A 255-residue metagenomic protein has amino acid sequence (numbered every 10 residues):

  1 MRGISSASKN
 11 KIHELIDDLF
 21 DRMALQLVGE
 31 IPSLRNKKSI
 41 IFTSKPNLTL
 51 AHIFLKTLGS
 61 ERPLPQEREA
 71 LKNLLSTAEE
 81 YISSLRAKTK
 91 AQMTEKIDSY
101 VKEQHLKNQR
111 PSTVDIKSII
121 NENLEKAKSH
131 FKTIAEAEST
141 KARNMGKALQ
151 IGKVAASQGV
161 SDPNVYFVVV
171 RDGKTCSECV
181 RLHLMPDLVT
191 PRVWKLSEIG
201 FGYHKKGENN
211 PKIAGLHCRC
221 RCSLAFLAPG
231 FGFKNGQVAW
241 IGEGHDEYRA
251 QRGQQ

Functional and structural regions predicted by a protein language model:
M1-K132, S139, Q150, F226-Q255: N-terminal leader/targeting and assembly helices and adjacent pre-domain segments
E125-Q237: Acidic, glycine-rich two-metal-ion catalytic cores of nucleic acid-processing enzymes
